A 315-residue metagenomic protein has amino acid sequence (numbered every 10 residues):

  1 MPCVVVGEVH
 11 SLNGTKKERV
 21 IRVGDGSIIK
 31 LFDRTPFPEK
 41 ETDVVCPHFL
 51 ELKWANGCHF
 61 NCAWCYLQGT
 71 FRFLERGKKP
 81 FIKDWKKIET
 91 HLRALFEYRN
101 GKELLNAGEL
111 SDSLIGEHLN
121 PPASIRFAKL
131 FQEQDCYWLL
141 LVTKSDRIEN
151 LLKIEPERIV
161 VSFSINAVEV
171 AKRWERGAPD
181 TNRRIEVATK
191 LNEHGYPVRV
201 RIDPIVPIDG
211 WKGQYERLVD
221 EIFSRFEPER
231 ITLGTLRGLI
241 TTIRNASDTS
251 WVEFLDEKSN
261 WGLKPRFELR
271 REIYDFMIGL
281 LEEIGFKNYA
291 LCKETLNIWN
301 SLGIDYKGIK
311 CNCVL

Functional and structural regions predicted by a protein language model:
P2-T35: A broadly conserved sequence feature marking short terminus-proximal activation segments in nucleic acid-centric
G24-D25, K30-L50, A63-S162: Conserved Radical SAM active-site core
L52-C62: Cysteine-centered iron-sulfur cluster-binding motifs in ferredoxin-type domains/subunits of redox enzymes
K102-N106, W138-L140, R158-S162, P197-R201 (+3 more regions): Structural preference for beta-strand elements that scaffold enzyme active sites
L110-I115, D146-E149, I159-P179, P204-D209 (+2 more regions): Conserved radical SAM core fold
A123-F127, R183-A188, Q214-I222, I273 (+1 more regions): A general structural detector for well-ordered alpha-helical segments in enzyme core domains, enriched
L140-L141, P207-L218: Active-site glycine- and acidic-residue-rich loops that bind and position anionic ligands or nucleotide-like cofactors
E216, D220-L315: Auxiliary Fe-S-binding modules of radical SAM enzymes
